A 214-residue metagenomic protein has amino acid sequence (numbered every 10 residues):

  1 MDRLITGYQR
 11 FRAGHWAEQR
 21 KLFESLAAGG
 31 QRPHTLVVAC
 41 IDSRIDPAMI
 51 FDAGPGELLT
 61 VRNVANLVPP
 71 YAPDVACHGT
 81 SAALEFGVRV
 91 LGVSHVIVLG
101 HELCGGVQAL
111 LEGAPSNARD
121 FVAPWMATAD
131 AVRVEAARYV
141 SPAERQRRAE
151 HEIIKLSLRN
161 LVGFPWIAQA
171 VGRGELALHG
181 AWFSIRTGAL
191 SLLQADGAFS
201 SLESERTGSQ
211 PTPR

Functional and structural regions predicted by a protein language model:
M1-P33, N66-S94, G105-R214: Divalent-metal-activated hydrolytic enzyme cores
G30, S43, F51-G54, C77-T80 (+1 more regions): Generic structural signal for well-ordered secondary structure
Q31-P47: Conserved H-X4-D acyltransferase segment
V38-C40, R62, I97-E102, H179-S184: Short beta-strand segments
S43-L67: Catalytic core of membrane glycerolipid acyltransferases/transacylases, capturing the structured, soluble-facing
